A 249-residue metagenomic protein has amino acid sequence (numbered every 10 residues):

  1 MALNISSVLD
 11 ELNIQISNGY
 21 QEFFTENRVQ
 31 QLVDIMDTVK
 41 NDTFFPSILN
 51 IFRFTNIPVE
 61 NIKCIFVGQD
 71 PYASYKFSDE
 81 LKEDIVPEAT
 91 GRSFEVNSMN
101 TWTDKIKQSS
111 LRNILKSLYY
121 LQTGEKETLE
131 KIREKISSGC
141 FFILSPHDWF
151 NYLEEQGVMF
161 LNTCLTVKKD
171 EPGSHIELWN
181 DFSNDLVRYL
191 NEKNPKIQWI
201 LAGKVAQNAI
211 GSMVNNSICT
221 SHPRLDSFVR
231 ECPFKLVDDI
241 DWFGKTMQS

Functional and structural regions predicted by a protein language model:
M1-A2, E192: Polar low-complexity intrinsically disordered regions
A2-D10: Low-complexity, highly charged intrinsically disordered N-terminal segments that act as targeting/localization
I14, Q21-N194, Q198, A206-N208 (+1 more regions): A polyanion-binding, active-site-adjacent surface
N208-V214: Short loop/helix-cap segments at secondary-structure boundaries that form the rim of catalytic
V214-G244: Short, flexible loop segments at boundaries between secondary-structure elements
T246-S249: Cysteine-dependent deubiquitinase/ubiquitin-like isopeptidase catalytic cores across multiple families
